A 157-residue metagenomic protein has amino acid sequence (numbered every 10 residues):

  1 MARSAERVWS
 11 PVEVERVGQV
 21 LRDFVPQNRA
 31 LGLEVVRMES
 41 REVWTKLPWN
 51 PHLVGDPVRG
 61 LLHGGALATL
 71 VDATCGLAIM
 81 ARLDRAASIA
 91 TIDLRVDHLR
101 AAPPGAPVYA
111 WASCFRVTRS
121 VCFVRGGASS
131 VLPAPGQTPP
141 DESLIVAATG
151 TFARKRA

Functional and structural regions predicted by a protein language model:
M1-A157: Terminal targeting signals and extreme-terminal segments of soluble enzymes
